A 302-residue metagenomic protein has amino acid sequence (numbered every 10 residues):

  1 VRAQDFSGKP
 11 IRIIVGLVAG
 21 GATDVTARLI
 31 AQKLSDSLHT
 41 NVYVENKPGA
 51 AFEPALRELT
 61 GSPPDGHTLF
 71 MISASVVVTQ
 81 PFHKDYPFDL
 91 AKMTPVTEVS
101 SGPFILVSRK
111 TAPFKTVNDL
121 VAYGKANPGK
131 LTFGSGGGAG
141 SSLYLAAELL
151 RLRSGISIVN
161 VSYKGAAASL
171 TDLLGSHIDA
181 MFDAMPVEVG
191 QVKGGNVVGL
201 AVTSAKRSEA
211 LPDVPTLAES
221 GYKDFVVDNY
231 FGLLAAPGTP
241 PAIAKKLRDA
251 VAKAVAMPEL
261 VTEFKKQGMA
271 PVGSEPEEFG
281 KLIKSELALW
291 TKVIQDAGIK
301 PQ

Functional and structural regions predicted by a protein language model:
R2-K92, G129-K130, A139, S154-A184 (+3 more regions): N-terminal (or domain-start) structured segment
G8, S35-H39, S154-G155, E209 (+2 more regions): A short C-terminal helix-loop "cap" of Rossmann-like NAD(P)-dependent dehydrogenase/epimerase domains
G8-P10, R153-S154, K193, P241-Q302: An extracytoplasmic/periplasmic, membrane-proximal ligand-sensing/linker region
V18-G20, A74-S75, F104, R109-F114 (+5 more regions): Short coil/turn segments
E58-H67, P81-A168, L217, Y230-E263: Hinge/capping helix and adjacent helix->loop/strand transition within the periplasmic-binding protein
D89-E98, G134, S157-V161, D179 (+2 more regions): Short beta-strand->loop
